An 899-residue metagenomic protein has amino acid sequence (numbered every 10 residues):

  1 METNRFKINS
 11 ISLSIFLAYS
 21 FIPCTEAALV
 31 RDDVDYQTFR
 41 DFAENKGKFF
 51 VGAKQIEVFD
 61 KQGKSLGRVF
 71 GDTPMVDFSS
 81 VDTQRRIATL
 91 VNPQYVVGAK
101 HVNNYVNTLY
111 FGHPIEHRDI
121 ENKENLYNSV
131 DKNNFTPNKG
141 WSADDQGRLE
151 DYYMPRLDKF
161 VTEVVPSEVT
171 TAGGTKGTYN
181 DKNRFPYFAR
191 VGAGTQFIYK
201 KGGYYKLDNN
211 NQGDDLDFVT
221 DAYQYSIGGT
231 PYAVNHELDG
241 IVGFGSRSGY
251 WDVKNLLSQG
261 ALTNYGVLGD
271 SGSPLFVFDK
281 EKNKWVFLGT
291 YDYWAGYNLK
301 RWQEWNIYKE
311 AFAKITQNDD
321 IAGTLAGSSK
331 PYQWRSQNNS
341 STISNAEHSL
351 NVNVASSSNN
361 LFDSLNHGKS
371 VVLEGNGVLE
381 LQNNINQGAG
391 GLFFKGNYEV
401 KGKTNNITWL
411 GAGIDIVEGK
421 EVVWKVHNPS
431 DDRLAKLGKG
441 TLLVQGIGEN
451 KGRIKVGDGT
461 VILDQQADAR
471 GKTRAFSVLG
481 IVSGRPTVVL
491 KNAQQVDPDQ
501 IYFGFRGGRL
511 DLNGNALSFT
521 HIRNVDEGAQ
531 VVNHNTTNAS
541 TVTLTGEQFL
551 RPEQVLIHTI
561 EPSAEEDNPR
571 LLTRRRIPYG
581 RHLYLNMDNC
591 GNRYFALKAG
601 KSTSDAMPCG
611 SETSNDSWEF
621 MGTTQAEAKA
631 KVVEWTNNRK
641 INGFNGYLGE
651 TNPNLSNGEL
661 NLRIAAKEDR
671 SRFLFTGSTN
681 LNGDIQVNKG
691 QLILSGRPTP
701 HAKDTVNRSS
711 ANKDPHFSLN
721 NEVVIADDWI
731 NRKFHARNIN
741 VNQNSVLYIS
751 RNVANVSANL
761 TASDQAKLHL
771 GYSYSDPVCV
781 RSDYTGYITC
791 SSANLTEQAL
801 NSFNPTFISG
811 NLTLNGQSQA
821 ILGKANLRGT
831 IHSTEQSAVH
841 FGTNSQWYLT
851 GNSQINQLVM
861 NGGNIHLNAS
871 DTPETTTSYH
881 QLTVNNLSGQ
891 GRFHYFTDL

Functional and structural regions predicted by a protein language model:
R5, L17-Y19, C24, A295-Y297 (+2 more regions): Solvent-exposed adhesion/ligand-recognition segments of exported proteins
A28-V58, R86-N103, D215-D217, A222-G260 (+1 more regions): C-terminal subregion of chymotrypsin/trypsin-like serine protease catalytic domains
D33-R40, T108-N180, Q196, N209: Conserved catalytic-core segment of clan PA serine endopeptidases
Q62-E124: Catalytic histidine site
R156-T263: Chymotrypsin/trypsin-fold serine protease catalytic domain
K330-Q337, G440, V456-Q466, G484-P486 (+4 more regions): Glycine- and acidic-residue-biased ligand/ion/polar-headgroup-sensing regions
H367-G446, L490-Q554, T624-G677, D728 (+3 more regions): Extracellular, surface-exposed repeat architectures
E553-T636: Tryptophan-rich substrate-binding surfaces of secreted polymer-degrading and adhesive proteins
